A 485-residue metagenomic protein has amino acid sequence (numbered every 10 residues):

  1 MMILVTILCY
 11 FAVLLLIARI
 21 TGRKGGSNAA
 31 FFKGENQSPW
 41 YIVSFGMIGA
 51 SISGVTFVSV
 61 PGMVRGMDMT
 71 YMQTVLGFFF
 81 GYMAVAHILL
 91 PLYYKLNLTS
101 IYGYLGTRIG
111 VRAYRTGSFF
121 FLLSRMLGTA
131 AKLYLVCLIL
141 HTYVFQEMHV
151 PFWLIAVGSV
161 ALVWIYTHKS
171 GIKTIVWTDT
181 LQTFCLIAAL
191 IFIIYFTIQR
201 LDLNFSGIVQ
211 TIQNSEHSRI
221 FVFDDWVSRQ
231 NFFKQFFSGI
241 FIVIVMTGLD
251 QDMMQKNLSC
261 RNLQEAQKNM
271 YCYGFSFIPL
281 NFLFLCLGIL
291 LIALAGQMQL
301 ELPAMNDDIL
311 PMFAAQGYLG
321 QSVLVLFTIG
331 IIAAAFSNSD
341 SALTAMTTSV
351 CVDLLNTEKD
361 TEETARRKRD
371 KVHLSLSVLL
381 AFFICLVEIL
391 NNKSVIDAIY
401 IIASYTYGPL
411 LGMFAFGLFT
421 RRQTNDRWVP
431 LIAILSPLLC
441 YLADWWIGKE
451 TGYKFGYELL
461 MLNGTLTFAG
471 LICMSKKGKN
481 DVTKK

Functional and structural regions predicted by a protein language model:
M1-K485: Membrane-embedded helix-loop-helix hairpins and adjacent transmembrane boundary segments in multi-pass transporters
